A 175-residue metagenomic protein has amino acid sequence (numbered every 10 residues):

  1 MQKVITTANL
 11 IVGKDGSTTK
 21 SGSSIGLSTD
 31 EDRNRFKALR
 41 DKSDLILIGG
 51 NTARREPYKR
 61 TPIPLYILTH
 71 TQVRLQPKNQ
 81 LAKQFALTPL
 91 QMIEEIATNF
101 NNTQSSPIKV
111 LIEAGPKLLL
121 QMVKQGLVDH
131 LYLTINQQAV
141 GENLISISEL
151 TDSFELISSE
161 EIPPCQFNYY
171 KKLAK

Functional and structural regions predicted by a protein language model:
M1-K175: Enzymes that bind and transform nitrogen-containing heteroaromatic metabolites
